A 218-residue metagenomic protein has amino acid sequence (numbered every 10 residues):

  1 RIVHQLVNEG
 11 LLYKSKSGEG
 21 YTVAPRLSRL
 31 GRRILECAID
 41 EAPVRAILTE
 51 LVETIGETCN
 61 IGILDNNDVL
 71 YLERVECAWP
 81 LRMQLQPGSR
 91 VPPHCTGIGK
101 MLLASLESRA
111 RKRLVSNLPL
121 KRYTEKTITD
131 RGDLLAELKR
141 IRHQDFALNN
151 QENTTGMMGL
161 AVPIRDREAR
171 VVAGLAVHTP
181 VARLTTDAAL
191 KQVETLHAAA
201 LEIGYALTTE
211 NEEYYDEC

Functional and structural regions predicted by a protein language model:
R1-A42, T49, L201-T209: N-terminal helix-turn-helix
Q5-L11, R26, N60, D68-Y71 (+2 more regions): Residue-level recognition of specific faces of alpha-helices
L12-K14, I61-G62, I164: A structural signal for short hydrophobic beta-strand segments in well-ordered beta-sheet cores
G20, A24, C37, E41 (+6 more regions): Short, structured helix-loop boundary elements
T22-N117: Amphipathic alpha-helical effector-binding/dimerization core of metabolite-sensing transcriptional regulators
R113, L118-P119, H197-C218: Cysteine/selenocysteine-centered motifs that mediate thiol-based redox chemistry or coordinate metal-sulfur cofactors
T129-A200, C218: Extended hydrophobic
